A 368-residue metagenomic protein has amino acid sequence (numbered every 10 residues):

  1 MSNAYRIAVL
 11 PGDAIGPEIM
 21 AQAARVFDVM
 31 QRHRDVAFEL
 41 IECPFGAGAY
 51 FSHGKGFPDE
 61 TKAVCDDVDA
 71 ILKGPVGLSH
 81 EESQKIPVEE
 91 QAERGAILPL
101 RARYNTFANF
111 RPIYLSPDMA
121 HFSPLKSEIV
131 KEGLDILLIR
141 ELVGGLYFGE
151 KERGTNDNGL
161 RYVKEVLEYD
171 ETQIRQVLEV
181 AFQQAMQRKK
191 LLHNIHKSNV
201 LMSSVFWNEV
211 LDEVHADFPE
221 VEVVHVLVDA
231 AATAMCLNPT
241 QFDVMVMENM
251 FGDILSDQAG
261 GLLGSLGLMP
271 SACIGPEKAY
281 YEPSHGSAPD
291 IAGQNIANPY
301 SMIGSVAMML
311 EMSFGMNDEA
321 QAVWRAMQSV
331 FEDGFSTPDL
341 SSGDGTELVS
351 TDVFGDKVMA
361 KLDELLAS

Functional and structural regions predicted by a protein language model:
A8-R25, V29-Q31, D157-D229, Q241: Glycine-rich phosphate/diphosphate-binding loop of Rossmann-like nucleotide-binding domains
D13-G16, D69, I139, A181 (+4 more regions): Buried hydrophobic positions in well-ordered alpha/beta secondary-structure cores of metabolic enzymes
A23, F27, L211, M302-L310 (+1 more regions): Buried hydrophobic packing segments
H33-D59, T233-M235: N-terminal beta-loop-helix "entrance" segment that forms/cooperates in small-molecule cofactor or anionic ligand
Y50-V163, M250: N-terminal glycine-rich phosphate/adenylate-binding segment common to multiple enzyme folds
E60-E82, E220-Y280, L362, L366: Glycine-rich phosphate-binding loop
V143-G144, G149-R188, L192, N199 (+2 more regions): Glycine-rich phosphate/pyrophosphate-binding loop and the adjoining helix
C236-F335: Glycine-rich phosphate/nucleotide-binding loop
